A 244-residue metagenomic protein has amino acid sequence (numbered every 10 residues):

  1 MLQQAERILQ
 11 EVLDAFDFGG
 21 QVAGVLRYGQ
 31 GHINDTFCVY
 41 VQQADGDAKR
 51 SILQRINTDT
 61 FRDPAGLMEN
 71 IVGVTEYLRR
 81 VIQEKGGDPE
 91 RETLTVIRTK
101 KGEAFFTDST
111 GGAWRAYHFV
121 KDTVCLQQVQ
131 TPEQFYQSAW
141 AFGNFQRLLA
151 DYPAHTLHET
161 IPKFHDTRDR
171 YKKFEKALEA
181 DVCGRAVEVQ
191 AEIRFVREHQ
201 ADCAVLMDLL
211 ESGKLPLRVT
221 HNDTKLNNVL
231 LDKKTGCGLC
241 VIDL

Functional and structural regions predicted by a protein language model:
M1-L26, V74, L78: Juxta-kinase regulatory segment immediately upstream of eukaryotic protein kinase catalytic domains
M1-Q3, G19, L26-Q30, Q54-A65 (+3 more regions): ATP-dependent phospho-/nucleotidyl transfer catalytic cores
F18-A44: ATP-binding glycine-rich phosphate-binding loop
Y40-R50, T235-G238: Active-site beta-strand-loop-beta-strand hairpin of nuclease catalytic cores that positions key catalytic residues
A44-V72, E76-T156: ATP-binding pocket architecture of kinase catalytic cores
T224: Hydrophobic HxD+1 residue recognition
N227-L230: Catalytic-loop signature of eukaryotic-like protein kinases
D243: Conserved active-site aspartate in kinases
